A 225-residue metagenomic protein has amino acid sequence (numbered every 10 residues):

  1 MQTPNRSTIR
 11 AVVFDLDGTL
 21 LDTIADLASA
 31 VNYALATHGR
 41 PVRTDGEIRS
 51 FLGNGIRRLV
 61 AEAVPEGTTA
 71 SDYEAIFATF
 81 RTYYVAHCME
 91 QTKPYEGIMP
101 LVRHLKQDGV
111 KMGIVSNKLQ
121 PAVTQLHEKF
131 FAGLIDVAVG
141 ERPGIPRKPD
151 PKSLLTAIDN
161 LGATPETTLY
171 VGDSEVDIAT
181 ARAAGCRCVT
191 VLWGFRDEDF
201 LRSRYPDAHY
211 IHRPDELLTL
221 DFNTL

Functional and structural regions predicted by a protein language model:
M1-R10, G46, S71, K106 (+2 more regions): Asp-based, Mg2+/Mn2+-dependent phosphohydrolase catalytic module
Q2-S50: Active-site neighborhood of HAD-like aspartate-dependent phosphohydrolases
V13, L20, P94, M112 (+3 more regions): Conserved SAM-binding loop
A28, N32, D45, R49 (+5 more regions): An amphipathic alpha-helix signature
A34-L35, G55-T69, L126, A157-I158: Helix-loop "lid/cap" segments that line or gate small-molecule binding pockets
F51, G55, K93-G97, K118 (+3 more regions): Short beta->alpha linker loops
A61-M99, D108, A163: Metal-dependent phosphoesterase signature
A86-I114, Q120-L126, P151: Short, acidic loop-to-helix structural element flanking the phosphoryl-transfer center in phosphate-processing enzymes
